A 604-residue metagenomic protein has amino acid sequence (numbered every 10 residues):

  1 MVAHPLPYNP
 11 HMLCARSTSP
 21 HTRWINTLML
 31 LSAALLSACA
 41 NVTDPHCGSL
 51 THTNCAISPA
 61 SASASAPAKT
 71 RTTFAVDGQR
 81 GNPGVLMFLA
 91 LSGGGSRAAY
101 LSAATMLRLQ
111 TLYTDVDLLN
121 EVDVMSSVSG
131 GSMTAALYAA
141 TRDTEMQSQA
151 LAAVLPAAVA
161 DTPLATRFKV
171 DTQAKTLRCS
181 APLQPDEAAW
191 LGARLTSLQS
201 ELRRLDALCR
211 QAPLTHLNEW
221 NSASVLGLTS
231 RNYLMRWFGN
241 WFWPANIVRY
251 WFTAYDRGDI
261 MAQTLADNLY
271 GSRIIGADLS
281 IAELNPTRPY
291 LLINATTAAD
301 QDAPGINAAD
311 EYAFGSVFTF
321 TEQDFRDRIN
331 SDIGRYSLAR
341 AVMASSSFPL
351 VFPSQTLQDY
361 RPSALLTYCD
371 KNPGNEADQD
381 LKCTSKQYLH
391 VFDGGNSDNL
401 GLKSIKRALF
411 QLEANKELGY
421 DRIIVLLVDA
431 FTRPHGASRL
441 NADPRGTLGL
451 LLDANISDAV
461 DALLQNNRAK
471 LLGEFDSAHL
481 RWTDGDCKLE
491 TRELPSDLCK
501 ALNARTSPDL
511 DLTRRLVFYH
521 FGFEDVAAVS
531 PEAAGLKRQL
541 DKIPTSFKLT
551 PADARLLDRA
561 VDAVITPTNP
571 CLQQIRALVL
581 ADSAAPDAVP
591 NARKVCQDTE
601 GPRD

Functional and structural regions predicted by a protein language model:
V2-A3, A15: Acidic, Ala/Val/Gly-enriched low-complexity intrinsically disordered segments
N9-L28: Bacterial N-terminal signal peptides that target proteins for export
L13, C39-D604: Catalytic domains of lipid- and phosphate-ester/thioester hydrolases
N26-S37: Bacterial N-terminal signal peptides
